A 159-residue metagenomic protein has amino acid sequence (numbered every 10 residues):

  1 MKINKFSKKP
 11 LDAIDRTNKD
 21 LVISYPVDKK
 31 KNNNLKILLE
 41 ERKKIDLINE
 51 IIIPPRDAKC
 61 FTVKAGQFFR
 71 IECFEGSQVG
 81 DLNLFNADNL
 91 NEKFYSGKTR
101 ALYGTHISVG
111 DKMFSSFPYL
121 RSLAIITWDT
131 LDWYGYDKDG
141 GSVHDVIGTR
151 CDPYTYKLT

Functional and structural regions predicted by a protein language model:
M1-T159: Acidic, Ser/Thr/Pro
